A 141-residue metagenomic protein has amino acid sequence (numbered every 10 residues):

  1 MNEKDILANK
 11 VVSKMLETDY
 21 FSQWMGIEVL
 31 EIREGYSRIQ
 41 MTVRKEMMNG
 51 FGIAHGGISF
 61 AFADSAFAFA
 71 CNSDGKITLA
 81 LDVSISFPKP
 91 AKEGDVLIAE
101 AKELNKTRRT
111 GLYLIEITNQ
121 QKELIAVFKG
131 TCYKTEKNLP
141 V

Functional and structural regions predicted by a protein language model:
M1-V141: Terminal targeting signals and extreme-terminal segments of soluble enzymes
